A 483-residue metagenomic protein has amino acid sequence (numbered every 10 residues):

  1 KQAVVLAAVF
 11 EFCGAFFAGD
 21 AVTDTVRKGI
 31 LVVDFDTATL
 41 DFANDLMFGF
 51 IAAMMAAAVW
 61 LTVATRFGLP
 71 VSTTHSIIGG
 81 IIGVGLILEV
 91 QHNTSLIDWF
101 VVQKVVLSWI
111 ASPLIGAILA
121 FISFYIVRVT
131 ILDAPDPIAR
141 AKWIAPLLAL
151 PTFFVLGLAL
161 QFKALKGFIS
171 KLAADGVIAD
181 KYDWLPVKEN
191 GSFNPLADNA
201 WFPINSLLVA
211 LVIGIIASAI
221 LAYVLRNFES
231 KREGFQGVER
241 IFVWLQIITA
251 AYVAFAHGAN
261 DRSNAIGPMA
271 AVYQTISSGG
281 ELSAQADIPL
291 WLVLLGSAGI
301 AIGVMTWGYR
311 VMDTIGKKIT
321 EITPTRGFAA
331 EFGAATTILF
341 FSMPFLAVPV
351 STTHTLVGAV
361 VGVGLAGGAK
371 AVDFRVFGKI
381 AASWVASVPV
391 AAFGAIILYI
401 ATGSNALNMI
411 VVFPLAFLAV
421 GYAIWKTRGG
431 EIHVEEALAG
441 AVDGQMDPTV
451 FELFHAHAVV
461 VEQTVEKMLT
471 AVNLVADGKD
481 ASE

Functional and structural regions predicted by a protein language model:
K1-V465, L469-V472: Alpha-helical transmembrane segments and immediately membrane-proximal extracytoplasmic
A471-S482: Short, intrinsically disordered, charge-balanced linker/junction segments flanking boundaries in proteins
